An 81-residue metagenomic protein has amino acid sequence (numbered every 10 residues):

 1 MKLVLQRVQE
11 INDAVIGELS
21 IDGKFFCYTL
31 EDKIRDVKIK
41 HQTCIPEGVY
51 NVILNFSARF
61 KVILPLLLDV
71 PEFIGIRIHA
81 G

Functional and structural regions predicted by a protein language model:
M1-G81: Cell wall/extracellular polymer interaction/catalysis modules
